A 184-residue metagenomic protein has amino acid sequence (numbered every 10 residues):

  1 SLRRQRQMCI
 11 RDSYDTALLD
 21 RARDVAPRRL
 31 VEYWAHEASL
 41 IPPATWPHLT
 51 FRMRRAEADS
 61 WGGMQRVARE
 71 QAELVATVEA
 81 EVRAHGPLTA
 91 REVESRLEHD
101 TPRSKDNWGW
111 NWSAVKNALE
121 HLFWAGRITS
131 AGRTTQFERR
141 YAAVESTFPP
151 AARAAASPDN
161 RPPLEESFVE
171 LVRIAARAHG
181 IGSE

Functional and structural regions predicted by a protein language model:
S1-I10: Single conserved hydrophobic/aromatic residue that forms the stacking wall/gate of nucleotide- or nucleobase-binding
R4, V67-R103, E166-E184: Short amphipathic alpha-helical interface segments
S13-R21, D106-W124: Short amphipathic alpha-helical interaction segments
Y14-A76, A80: A contiguous, low-structure linker/loop signature
D20-R21, Y33-E37, R91-S95, G132-T135: Short coil/turn segments at secondary-structure boundaries
A26-H36, F123-T134: A short, conserved structural fragment
R52-S60, V144-A178: Short, amphipathic alpha-helical interaction segments positioned at domain boundaries
T135-A143: Minor-groove-contacting beta-hairpin "wing" of winged helix-turn-helix DNA-binding domains
